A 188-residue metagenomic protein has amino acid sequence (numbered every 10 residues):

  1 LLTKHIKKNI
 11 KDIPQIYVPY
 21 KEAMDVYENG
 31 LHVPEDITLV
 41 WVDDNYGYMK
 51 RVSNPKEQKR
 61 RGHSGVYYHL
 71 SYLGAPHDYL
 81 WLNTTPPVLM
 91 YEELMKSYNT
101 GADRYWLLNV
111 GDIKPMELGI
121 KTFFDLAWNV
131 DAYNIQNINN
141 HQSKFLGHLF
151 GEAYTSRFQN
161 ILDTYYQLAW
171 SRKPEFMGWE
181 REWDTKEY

Functional and structural regions predicted by a protein language model:
L1-N9, M24, I135-N140, K144-L149: Ser/Thr/Asn(+Pro)-rich, low-complexity disordered segments
L1-R61, L168-R181, T185-Y188: Gly/Pro-rich turn-and-neighbor structural signature
E22-Y27, Y46-M49, K56, Y72-H77 (+3 more regions): Flexible loop/turn segments at secondary-structure boundaries
L39, S97, N109, F145: Conserved, mostly hydrophobic/aromatic
R61-P87: Active-site clefts of carbohydrate-active enzymes
W81-L108, T122-Y133: Catalytic-core region of carbohydrate-active enzymes that cleave or remodel glycosidic bonds
L107-A132, F176-M177, E182, K186: Aromatic/acidic polysaccharide-binding cleft in carbohydrate-active enzymes
Q142-Y188: C-terminal non-catalytic alpha-helical accessory regions
